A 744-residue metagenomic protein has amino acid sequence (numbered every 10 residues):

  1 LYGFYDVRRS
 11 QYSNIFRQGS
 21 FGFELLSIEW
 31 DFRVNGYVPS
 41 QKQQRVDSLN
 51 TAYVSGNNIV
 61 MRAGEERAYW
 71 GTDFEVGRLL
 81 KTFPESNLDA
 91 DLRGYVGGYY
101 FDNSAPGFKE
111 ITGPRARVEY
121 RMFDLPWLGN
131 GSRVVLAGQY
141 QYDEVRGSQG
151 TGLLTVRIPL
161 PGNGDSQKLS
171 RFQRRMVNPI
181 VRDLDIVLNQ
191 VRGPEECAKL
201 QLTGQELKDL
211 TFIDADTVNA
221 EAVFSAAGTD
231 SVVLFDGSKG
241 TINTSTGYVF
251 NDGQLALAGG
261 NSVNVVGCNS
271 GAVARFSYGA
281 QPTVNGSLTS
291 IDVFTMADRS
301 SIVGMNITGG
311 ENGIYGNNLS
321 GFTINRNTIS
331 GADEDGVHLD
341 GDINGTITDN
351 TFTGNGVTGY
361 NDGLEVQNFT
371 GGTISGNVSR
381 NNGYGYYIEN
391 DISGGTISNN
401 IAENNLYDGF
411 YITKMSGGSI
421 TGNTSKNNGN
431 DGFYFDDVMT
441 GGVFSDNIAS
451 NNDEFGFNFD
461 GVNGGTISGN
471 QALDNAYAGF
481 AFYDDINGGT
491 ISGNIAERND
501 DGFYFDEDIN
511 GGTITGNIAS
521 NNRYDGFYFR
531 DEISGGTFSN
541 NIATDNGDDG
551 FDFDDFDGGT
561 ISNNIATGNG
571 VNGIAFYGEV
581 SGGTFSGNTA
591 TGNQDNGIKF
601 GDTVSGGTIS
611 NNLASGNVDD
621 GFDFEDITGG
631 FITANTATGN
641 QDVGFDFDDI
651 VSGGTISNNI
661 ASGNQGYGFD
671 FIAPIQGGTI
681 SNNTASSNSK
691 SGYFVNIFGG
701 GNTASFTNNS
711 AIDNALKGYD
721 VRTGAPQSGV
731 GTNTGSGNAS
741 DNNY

Functional and structural regions predicted by a protein language model:
S40-Y95, F101-F108, G113-R115, R121-T217 (+3 more regions): Flexible, glycine-rich linker and terminal segments associated with outer-membrane beta-barrel/transport systems
K208-I242: Acidic Gly/Asp/Thr-rich repetitive segments characteristic of extracellular carbohydrate-active and adhesion proteins
D230-G271: N-terminal extracellular ligand-recognition/capping segment immediately after the signal peptide
G247-F250, A274, T289-M296, N312-N318 (+18 more regions): Glycine-rich beta-solenoid repeat tracts in large extracellular/virion proteins
A256-E311, G356: Right-handed parallel beta-helix/beta-spiral solenoid domain characteristic of secreted/periplasmic
A256-L257, S301-V303, G321-N325, N344-T348 (+17 more regions): All-beta strand scaffolds that present successive hydrophobic residues in beta-strands
A297-G383, Y387-G394, E403, Y411 (+1 more regions): Right-handed parallel beta-helix
